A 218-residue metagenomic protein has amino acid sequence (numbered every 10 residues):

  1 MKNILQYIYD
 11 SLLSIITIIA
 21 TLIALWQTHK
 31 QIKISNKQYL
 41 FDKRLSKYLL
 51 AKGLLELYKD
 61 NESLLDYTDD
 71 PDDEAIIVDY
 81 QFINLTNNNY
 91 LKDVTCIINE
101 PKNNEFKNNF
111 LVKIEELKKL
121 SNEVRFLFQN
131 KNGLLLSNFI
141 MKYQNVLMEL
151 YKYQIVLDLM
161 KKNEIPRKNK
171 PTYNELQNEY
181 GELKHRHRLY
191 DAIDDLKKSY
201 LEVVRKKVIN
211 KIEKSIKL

Functional and structural regions predicted by a protein language model:
K2-I77: Membrane-proximal alpha-helical anchors
Y7, F82-L218: An amphipathic alpha-helical interaction surface
